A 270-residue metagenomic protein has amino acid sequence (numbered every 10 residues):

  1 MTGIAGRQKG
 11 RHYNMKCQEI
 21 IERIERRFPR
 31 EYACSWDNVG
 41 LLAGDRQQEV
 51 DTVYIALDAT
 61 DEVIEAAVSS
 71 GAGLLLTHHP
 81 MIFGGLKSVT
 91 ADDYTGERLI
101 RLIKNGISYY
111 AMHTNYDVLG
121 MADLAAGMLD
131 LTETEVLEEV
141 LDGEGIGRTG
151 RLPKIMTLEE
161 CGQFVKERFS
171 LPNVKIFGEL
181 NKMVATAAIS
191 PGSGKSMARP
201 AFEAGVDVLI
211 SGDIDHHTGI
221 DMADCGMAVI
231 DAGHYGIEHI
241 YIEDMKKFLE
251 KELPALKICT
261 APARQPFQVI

Functional and structural regions predicted by a protein language model:
G3, R7-I270: Hydrophobic structural segments
